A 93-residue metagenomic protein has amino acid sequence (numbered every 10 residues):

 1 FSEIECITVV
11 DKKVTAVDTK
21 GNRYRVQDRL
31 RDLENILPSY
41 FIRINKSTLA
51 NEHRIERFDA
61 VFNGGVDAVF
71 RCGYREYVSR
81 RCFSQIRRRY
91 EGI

Functional and structural regions predicted by a protein language model:
F1-R71, R75-E76: Conserved binding/recognition cores within well-folded domains
Y77-V78, S84: C-terminal structural segments of small proteins and small subunits
R80, E91-I93: Mature exported/compartmentalized surface modules and terminal targeting/interaction regions
S84-Y90: Short, basic/aromatic-enriched C-terminal tail that caps enzymatic domains
